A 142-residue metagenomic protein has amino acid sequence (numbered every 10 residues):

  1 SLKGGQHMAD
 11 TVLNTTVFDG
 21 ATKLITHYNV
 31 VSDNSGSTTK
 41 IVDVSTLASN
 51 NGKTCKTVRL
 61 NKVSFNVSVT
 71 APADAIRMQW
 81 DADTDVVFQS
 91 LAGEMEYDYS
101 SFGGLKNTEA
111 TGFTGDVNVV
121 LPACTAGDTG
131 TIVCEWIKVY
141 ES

Functional and structural regions predicted by a protein language model:
S1-H7: Short, Lys/Arg-enriched N-terminal segments with co-localized hydrophobic residues within the first ~10-30 amino acids
M8-T22, P122-S142: C-terminal interaction-tip segments
A9-N51: Solvent-exposed, flexible loop/coil segments flanking beta-strands in beta-rich domains
V12, T70-D74, F113, A126-D128: Short loop/turn segments at connectors of secondary-structure elements within structured domains
T57-V69: A short beta-strand element within beta-rich, extracytoplasmic domains of secreted/secretory-pathway proteins
V69-L91: Short, surface-exposed beta-strand/strand-loop-strand elements in extracellular ectodomains
D85-K106: An anionic, turn-rich surface loop/hairpin at beta-sheet edges that serves as a generic interaction/coordination patch
G104-D128: Noncatalytic modules at the cell exterior or secretory-pathway interfaces, chiefly beta-strand-rich lectin/adhesion
